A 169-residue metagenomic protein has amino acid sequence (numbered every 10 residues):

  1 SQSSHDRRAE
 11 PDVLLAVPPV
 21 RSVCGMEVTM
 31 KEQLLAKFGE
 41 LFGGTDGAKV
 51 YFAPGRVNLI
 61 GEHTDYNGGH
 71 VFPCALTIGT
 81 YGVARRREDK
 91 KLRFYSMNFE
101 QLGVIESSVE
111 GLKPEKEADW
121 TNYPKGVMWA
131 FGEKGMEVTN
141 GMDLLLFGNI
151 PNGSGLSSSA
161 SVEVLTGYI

Functional and structural regions predicted by a protein language model:
E27-A160, V164-I169: ATP-binding N-lobe of GHMP and related small-molecule kinases
